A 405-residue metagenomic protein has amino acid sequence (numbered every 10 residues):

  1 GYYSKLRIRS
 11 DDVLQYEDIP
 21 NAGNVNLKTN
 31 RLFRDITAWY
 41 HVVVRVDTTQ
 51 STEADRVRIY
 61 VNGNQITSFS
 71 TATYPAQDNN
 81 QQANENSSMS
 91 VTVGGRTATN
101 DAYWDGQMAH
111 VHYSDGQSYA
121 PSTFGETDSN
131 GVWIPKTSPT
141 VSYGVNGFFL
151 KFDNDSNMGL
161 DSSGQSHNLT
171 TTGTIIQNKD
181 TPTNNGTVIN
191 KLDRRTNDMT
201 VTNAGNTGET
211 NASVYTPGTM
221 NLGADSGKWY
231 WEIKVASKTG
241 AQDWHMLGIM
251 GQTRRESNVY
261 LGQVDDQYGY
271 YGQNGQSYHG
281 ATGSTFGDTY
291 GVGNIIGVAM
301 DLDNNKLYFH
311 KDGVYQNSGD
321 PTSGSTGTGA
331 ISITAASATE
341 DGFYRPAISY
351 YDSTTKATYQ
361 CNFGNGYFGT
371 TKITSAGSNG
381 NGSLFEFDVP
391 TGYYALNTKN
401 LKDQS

Functional and structural regions predicted by a protein language model:
G1-K5, A38-V44, M108-V111, S213-T239 (+2 more regions): A carbohydrate-recognition surface predominantly in extracellular/luminal proteins
G1-Q15, Q50-E53, Q117-S122, L222-D225 (+2 more regions): Extracellular glycan-recognition modules
G1-Y2, R56-T67, S129-W133, Q165-T170 (+4 more regions): Short edge-strand/loop segments of extracellular domains
Y2-S4, I19-N30, T196-A224, H279-A281: Secreted extracellular polysaccharide-interacting domains
K5-N79, G272, Y278-G280, S284-F286 (+1 more regions): Extracellular glycan-interaction surfaces
P20-A22, D47-T52, N64-I66, T97-T99 (+7 more regions): Acidic glycine-/aspartate-rich tracts in secreted/extracellular proteins
S51-E53, S70-A72, Q107-T170, N178-T183 (+3 more regions): Extended recognition patches within non-cytosolic domains
Q82-M108, Y351: Extracellular glycan-interaction patches encoded by glycine-rich segments
